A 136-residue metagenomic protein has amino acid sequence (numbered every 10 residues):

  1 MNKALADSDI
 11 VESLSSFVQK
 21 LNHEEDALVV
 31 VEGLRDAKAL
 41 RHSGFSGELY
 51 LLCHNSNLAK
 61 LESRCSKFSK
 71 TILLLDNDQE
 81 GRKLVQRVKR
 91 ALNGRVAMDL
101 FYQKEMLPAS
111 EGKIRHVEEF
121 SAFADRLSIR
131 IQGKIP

Functional and structural regions predicted by a protein language model:
M1-L28, L34-A39, K60-E62: Phosphate-handling DNA/RNA-contact segment within nucleic-acid enzymes
M1-S8, S43-H54: Glycine-rich phosphate-binding "P-loop"
E24-V29, G47-E48, K70-I72: Short active-site oxyanion
L34-S43, L52-P136: TOPRIM fold recognition
